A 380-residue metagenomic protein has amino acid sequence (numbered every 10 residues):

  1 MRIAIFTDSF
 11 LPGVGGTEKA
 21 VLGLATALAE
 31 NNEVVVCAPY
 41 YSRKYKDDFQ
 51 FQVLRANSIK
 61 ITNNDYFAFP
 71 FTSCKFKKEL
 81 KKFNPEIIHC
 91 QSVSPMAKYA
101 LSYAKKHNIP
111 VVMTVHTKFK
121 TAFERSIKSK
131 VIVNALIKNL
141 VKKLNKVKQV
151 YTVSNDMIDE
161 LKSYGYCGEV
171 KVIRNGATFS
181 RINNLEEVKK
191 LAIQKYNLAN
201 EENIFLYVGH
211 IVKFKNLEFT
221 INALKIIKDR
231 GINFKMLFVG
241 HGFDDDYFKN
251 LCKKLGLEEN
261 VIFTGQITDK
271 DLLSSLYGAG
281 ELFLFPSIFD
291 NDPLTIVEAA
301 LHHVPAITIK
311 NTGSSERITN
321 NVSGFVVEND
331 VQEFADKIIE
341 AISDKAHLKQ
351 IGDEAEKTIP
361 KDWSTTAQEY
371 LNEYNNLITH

Functional and structural regions predicted by a protein language model:
M1-K44, F49-R55, S364: N-terminal subdomain of nucleotide-sugar transferases
Y40, D156, G176: Carbohydrate-associated surface elements
K249-I267: Nucleotide-activated donor-binding/catalytic signature segment of Leloir-type glycosyltransferases, i.e., the conserved
Q266, S274-G280: Short alpha-helical donor nucleotide-sugar binding micro-motif in glycosyltransferases
I288: Aromatic "clamp/platform" in nucleotide-sugar-dependent glycosyltransferases that forms part of the donor/acceptor
P305-T308: Short hydrophobic beta-strand element within catalytic cores of glycosyltransferases and related nucleotide-activated
N320-N321, F325-V331, E340-K345: Conserved acidic donor-binding segment of nucleotide-sugar-dependent glycosyltransferases
E333, E340, H347-K361, T365: A short, well-ordered alpha-helix in the C-terminal region of glycosyltransferases
